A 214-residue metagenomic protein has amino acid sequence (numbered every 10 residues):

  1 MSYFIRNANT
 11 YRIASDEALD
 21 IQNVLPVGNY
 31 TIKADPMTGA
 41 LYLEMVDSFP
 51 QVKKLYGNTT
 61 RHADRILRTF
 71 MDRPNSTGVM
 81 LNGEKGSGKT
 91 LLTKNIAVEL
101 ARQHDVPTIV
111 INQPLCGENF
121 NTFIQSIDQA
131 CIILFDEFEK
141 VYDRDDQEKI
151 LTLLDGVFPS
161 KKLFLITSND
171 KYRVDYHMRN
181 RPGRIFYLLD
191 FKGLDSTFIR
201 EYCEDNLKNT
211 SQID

Functional and structural regions predicted by a protein language model:
M1-T69: A short, basic N-terminal segment
T60-D64, A97-Q129, Y142-Q147: Short glycine-rich substrate-engagement loop in P-loop NTPases that contacts/grips substrate
P74-T93: Walker A/P-loop nucleotide-binding motif
V106-P107, D128-I132, F158-L165: Loop/turn-to-beta-strand initiation segments
L115-C116, E139-K140, N169-V174, G193-I199: Conserved nucleotide-binding/hydrolysis micro-motifs of P-loop NTPases
E139-N180: Conserved catalytic/switch belt of AAA+ P-loop NTPases
Y176-L194: A short helix-turn-beta junction within AAA+ P-loop NTPase domains corresponding to the substrate/partner-engaging
L189, G193-S196, R200-D214: Conserved AAA+ ATPase small/helical "lid" subdomain
